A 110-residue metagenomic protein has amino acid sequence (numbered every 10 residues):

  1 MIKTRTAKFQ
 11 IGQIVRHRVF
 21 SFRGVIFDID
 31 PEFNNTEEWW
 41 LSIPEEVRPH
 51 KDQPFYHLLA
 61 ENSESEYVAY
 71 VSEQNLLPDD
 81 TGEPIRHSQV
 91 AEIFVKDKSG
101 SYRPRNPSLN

Functional and structural regions predicted by a protein language model:
M1-I14, F20-R23, D30-F33, R105-N110: Mixed-charge, Lys/Arg-rich low-complexity intrinsically disordered regions
V15-H17, V47-P49: A general structural signal for short secondary-structure junctions and capping/turn motifs
R18, F27, E61: Structured beta-strand/turn binding interfaces of compact recognition modules in eukaryotic regulators
F27-D28, E37: Short, glycine/acidic-enriched capping/hinge loops at junctions between secondary-structure elements
P31-N34, Q74-L76: Short, surface-exposed beta-strand-loop junctions and turns on beta-sheet-rich folds
F33-S42: Short, solvent-exposed secondary-structure boundary/capping segments
R48-N110: Intrinsically disordered, low-complexity, charged/polar segments
